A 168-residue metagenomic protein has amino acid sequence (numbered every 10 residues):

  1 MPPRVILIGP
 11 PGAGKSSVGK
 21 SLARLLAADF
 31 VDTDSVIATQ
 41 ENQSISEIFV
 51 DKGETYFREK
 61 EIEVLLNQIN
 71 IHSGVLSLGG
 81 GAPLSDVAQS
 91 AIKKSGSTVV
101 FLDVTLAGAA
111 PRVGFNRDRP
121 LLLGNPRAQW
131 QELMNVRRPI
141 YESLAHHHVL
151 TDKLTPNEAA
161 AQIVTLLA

Functional and structural regions predicted by a protein language model:
P2, S21, L25, T98 (+1 more regions): NTP-dependent small-molecule kinase module
L7: Hydrophobic anchor at the beta1->P-loop junction of P-loop NTPases
P10: P-loop (Walker A) phosphate-binding loop of NTP-binding proteins
K15: Conserved lysine of the Walker
V18: Hydrophobic positions on the alpha1 helix immediately C-terminal to the Walker A/P-loop
D32-K93, R119, R127, Q131: ATP-dependent small-molecule kinase phosphotransfer cores that center on conserved nucleotide phosphate-binding segments
G80-P83, T105-A107, L154: Short glycine-rich anion-binding loops that position phosphate/pyrophosphate groups of nucleotides and phosphorylated
K94-P139: A glycine- and Lys/Arg-enriched "phosphate-lid" helix/loop adjacent to the NTP-binding pocket of small-molecule kinases
